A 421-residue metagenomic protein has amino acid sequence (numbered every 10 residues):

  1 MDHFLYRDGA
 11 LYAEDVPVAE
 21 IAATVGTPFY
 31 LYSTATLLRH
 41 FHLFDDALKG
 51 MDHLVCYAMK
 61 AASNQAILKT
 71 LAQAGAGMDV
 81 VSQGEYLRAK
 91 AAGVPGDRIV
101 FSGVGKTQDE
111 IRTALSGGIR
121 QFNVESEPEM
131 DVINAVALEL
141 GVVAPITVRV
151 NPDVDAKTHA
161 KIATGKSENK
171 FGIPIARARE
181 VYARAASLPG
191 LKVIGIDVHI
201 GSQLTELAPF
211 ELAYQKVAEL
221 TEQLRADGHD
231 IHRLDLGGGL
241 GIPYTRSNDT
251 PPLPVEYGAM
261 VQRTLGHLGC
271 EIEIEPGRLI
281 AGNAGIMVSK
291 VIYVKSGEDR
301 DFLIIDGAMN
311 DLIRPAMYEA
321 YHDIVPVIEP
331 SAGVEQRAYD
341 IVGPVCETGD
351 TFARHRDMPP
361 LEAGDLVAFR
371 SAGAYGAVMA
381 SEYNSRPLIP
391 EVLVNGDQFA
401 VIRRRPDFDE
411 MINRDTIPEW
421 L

Functional and structural regions predicted by a protein language model:
M1-P145, A183, S187-K192, E219-E222 (+2 more regions): A charged N-terminal "starter" segment
C56-Y57, M78, G103, F122-E125 (+4 more regions): Glycine- and other small-residue-rich loops at beta-strand/loop junctions that grip anionic moieties
A58, P145-N151, D197-H199, D235-G237 (+2 more regions): Short beta-strand segments
A61-S63, G84-E85, G105-K106, S126-P128 (+7 more regions): Active-site-proximal loop/turn and secondary-structure-junction residues that shape catalytic pockets, frequently
I67-L68, A91, I111-S116, I133-V136 (+6 more regions): Short acidic, glycine/serine/threonine-rich loops at helix termini
D79-V80, N123, T147, D197 (+2 more regions): Conserved beta-strand positions in the central sheet of alpha/beta enzyme cores
P152-V294, M358, N384-R386, N395: Active-site loop/helix belt of alpha/beta enzymes
M260, G269-L421: Charged (often Lys/Glu-rich) extended helix/loop segments that serve as interaction or gating elements
